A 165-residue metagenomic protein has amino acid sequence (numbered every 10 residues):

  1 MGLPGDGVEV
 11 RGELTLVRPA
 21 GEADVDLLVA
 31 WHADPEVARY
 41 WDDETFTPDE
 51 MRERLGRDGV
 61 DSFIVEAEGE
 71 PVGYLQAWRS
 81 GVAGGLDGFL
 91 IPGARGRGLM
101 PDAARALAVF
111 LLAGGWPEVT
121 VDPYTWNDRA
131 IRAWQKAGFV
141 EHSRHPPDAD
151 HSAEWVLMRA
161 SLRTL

Functional and structural regions predicted by a protein language model:
G2-D6, E154-L165: Terminal substrate-recognition subdomain of acyl/acetyltransferases
T15, P19-A23, D34, A38-R95 (+3 more regions): Acetyl-CoA-dependent GNAT
L27, E50-E53, D102, A106: Alpha-helical elements of Rossmann-like donor-binding domains used by nucleotide-donor carbohydrate transfer enzymes
W31: Conserved catalytic core of Hanks-type protein kinase domains
L86-G88, V119-P123: Conserved hydrophobic beta-strand within the GNAT/NAT acetyltransferase core sheet that lines the active-site cleft
G96-A113, D128-K136: Conserved acetyl-CoA-binding loop-helix of GNAT-fold acetyltransferases
V121-I131, P147-S152: Conserved beta-strand-loop-alpha-helix junction that forms the acyl-donor binding cleft
Q135-H145: Conserved acetyl-CoA-binding loop of GNAT-fold acetyltransferases
